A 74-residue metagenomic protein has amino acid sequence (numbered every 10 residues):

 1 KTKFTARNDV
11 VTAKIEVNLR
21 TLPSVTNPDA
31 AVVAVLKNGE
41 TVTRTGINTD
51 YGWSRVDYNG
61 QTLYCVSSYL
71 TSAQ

Functional and structural regions predicted by a protein language model:
K1-D9, Y69-Q74: Intrinsically disordered, low-complexity Ser/Thr-rich linker and spacer segments in cell-wall-related proteins
V11, A31-A34: Residue "hotspots" at secondary-structure boundaries inside conserved domains
L22-S24, Q61: Change "in extracellular beta-sheet-rich domains … of secreted and cell-surface proteins" to "in beta-sheet-rich domains
S24-A31: Short alpha-helix capping/helix-loop boundary micro-motifs
V33-T71: SH3/SH3-like beta-barrel superfamily modules
